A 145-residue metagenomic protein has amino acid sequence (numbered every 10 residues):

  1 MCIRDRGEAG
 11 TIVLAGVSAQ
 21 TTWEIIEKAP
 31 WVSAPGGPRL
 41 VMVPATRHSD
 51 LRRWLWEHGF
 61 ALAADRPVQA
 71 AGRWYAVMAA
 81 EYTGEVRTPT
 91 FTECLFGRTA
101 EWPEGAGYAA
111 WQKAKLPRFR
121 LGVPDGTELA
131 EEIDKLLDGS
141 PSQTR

Functional and structural regions predicted by a protein language model:
M1-D5: Conserved small/polar residues in nucleotide/adenosyl-binding loops
E8-L14, Q20-R145: Class I S-adenosyl-L-methionine
